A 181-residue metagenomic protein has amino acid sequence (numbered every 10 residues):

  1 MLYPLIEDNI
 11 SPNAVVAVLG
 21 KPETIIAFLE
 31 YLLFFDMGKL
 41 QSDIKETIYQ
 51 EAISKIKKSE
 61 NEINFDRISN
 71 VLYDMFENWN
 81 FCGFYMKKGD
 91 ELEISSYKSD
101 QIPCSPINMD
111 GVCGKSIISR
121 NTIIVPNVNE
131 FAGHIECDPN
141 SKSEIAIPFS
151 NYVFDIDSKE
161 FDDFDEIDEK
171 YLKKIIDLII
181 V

Functional and structural regions predicted by a protein language model:
L5, N9, T24-I25: Generic short N-terminal amphipathic or hydrophobic helices
N13-V18, E23-A27: Compositionally biased low-complexity segments, especially N-terminal hydrophobic helices that form the hydrophobic
F28-Y97, Q101: Intrinsically disordered, low-complexity terminal regulatory regions
G38, Y49, I53, F154 (+1 more regions): Juxtadomain coupling helices with adjacent low-complexity linkers
F76, I135-S141: Short loop/turn motifs at secondary-structure junctions and domain boundaries
K87-C137: Regulatory sensory and allosteric helical modules in signal-transduction proteins and certain transcription factors
K142-F149: A short, aliphatic-rich beta-strand micro-motif
